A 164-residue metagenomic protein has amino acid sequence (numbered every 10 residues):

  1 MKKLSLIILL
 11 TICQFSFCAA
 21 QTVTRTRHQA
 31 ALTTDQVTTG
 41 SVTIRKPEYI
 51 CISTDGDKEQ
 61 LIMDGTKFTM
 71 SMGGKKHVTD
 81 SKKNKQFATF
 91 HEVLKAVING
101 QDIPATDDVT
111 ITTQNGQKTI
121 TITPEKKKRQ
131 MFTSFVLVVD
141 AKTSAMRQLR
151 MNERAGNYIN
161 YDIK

Functional and structural regions predicted by a protein language model:
L4-Q14: Sec-dependent N-terminal signal peptides
F15-A20: Sec/Tat signal peptide C-region and signal peptidase I cleavage site
Q21-Q29, D35-T38, G73-K128: Flexible, processing/modification-adjacent segments and terminal tails in exported/periplasmic/extracellular proteins
T22, I50-C51, I62, K67-T69 (+3 more regions): General beta-strand recognition
D35-S41, L61-M63, N157: Amphipathic hydrophobic-ligand
S41, E59-Q60, T110, S134-V138: Short, surface-exposed charged micro-motifs
V42-E92: An acidic-aromatic
T113-K164: Gly/Pro-enriched, hydrophobic low-complexity segments that function as extracytoplasmic propeptides/linkers
